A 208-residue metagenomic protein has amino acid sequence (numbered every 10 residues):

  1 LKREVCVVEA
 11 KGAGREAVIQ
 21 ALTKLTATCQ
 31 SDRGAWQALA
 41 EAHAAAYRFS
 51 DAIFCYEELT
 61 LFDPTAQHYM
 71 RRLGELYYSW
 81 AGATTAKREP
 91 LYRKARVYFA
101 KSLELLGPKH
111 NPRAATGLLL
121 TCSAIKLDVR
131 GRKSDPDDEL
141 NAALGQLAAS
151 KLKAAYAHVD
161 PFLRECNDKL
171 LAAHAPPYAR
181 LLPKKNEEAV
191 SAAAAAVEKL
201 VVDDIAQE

Functional and structural regions predicted by a protein language model:
L1-K2, G34-L39, H43, I53 (+2 more regions): Canonical tetratricopeptide repeat
L1-Q30: A generic tandem-repeat structural signature
V5-A10, A42, L76, T121: Residue-level signature for tetratricopeptide repeat
G14-R15, F49, A83, Y92: TPR-repeat structural position
K24-L25, E58-L59, K101-S102: Canonical positions in the second alpha-helix
T28, F62, L105-G107: Structural marker of alpha-solenoid helical repeat scaffolds
Q67-E208: Eukaryotic alpha-helical solenoid repeat scaffolds
